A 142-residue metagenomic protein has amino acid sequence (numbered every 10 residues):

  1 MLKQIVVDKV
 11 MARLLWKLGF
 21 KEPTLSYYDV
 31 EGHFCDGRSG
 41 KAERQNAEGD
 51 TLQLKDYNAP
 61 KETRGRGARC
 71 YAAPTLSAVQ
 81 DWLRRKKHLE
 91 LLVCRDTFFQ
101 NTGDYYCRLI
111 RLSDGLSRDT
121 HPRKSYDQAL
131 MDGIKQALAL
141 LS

Functional and structural regions predicted by a protein language model:
M1-D36, G40: Extreme N-terminal leader/activation tails
V10-R13, K21, S39-K124: N-terminal segment of the canonical double-stranded RNA-binding domain
A12-L18, A78, L130-Q136: Short, hydrophobic/amphipathic alpha-helical patches that form generic packing surfaces within helical domains
L18, R85-L89, Q136, L140: Surface-exposed polar/charged interaction patches
Y27, G32, C94-R95, L138: Generic alpha-helix signal with a bias toward terminal, lower-confidence helices and secondary-structure junctions
C35-D36, E90, I134: Amphipathic alpha-helical interaction segments
D119-S142: Ampiphathic alpha-helical segments that act as solvent-exposed interaction surfaces
